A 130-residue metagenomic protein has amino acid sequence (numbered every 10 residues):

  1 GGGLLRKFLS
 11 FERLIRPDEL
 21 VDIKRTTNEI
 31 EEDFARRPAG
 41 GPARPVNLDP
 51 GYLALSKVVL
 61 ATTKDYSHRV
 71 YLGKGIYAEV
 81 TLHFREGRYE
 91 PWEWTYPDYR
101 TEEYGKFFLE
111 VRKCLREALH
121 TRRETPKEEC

Functional and structural regions predicted by a protein language model:
G2-L5, I15-A35, A39-E129: Long, contiguous binding/interaction regions
K7-F11: A generic structural motif
